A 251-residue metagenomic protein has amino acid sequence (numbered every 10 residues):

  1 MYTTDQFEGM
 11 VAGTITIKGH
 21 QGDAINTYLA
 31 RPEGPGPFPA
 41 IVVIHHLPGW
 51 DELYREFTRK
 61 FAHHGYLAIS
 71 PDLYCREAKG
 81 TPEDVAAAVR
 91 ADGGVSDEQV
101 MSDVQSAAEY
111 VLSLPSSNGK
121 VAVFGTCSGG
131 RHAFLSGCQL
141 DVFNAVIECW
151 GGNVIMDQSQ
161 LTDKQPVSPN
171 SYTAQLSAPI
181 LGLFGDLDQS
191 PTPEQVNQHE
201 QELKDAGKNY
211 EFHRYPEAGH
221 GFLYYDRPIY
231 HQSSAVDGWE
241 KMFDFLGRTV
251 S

Functional and structural regions predicted by a protein language model:
M1-S251: N-terminal cap/leader regions of alpha/beta-hydrolase-fold enzymes, predominantly small-molecule hydrolases
